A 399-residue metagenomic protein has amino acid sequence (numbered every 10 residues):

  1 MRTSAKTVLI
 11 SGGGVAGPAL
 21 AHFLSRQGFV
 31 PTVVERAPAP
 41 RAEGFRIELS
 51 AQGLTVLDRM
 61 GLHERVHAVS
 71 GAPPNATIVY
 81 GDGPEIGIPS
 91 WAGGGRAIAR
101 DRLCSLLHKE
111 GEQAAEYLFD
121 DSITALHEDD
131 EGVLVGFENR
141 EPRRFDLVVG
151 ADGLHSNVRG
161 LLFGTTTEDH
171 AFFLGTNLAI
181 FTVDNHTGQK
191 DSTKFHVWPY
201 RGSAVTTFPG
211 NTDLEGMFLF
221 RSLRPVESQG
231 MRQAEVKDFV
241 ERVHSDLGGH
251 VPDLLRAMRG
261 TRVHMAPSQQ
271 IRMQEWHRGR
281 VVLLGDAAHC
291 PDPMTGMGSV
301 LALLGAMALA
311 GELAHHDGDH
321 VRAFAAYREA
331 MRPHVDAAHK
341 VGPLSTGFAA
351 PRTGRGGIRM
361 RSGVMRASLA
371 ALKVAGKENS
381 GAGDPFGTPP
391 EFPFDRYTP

Functional and structural regions predicted by a protein language model:
M1-K6, R26, A68, E85 (+3 more regions): C-terminal helical "tail/cap" subdomain of flavin- and related membrane-associated enzymes
R2-V8, S25-Q27, S50-T182, L223-E241 (+2 more regions): Conserved N-terminal helical subregion
L9, T32, E116, E215-M217: A structural signal for isolated positions on well-ordered beta-strands in alpha/beta enzyme cores
I10-A37, V149-G150, A179, G260-A349: Conserved mid-domain beta->alpha element of the FAD-binding
A39-T55: Conserved N-terminal glycine-rich FAD pyrophosphate-binding loop of Rossmann-like flavoproteins
V133-L134, A204-V205, D213-E215: Hydrophobic residues embedded in beta-strands of well-ordered beta-sheets
G175-F208, Q229-M231: Flavin-dependent oxidoreductases
Y200, N211, F220-T295, L301: FAD/FMN-dependent oxidoreductases across multiple families
